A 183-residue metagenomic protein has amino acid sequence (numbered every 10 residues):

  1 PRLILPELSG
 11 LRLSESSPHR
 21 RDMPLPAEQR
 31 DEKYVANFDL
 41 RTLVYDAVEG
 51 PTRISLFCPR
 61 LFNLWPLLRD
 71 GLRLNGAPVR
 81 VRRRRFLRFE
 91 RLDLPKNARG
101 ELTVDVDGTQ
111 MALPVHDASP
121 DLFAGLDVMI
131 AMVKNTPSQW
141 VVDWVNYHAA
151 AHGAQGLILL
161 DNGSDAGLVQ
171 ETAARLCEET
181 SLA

Functional and structural regions predicted by a protein language model:
P1-A118: Beta-strand-enriched, solvent-exposed domains that form extended recognition/catalytic surfaces
R99-E101, D127-M132: Short, mixed-charge, low-aromatic patches
P114-L122, L126-I130, D165-A183: Active-site-proximal specificity loops/subdomain of glycosyltransferases
A131-V133, L160-D161: Short beta-strand/turn micro-motifs composed of small residues that flank or help shape donor/cofactor-binding pockets
N135-S138, S164-D165: Short acidic, S/G/P-rich loop/turn micro-motifs used as interaction or catalytic elements
S138-Y147: Short, acidic/polar
N146-Q155: Short, acidic, metal-binding catalytic loop of nucleotide-sugar glycosyltransferases
Q155-S164: Short beta-strand/loop segment that forms part of the nucleotide-sugar
